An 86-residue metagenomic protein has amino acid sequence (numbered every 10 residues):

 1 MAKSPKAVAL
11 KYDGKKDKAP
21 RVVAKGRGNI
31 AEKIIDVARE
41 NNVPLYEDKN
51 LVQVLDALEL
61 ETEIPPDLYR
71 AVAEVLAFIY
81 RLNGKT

Functional and structural regions predicted by a protein language model:
M1-T86: Divalent-cation
